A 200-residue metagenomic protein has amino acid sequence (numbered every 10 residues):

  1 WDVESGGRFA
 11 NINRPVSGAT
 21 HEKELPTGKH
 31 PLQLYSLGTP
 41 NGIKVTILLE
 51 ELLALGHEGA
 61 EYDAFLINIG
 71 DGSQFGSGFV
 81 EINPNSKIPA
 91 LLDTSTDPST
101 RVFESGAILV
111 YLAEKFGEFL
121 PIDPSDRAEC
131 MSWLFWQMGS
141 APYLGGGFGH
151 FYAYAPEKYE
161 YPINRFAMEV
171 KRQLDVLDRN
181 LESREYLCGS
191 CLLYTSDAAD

Functional and structural regions predicted by a protein language model:
W1-K171: GST-like domain detector, emphasizing the conserved glutathione-binding G-site in the N-terminal thioredoxin-like
E118, R179-S190: Surface-exposed helix-capping loop/turn segments at secondary-structure junctions
E169-R172, V176-N180: Solvent-exposed, charged/polar functional surfaces in cytosolic regulatory/catalytic domains
Y194-D200: Conserved small/polar residues in nucleotide/adenosyl-binding loops
